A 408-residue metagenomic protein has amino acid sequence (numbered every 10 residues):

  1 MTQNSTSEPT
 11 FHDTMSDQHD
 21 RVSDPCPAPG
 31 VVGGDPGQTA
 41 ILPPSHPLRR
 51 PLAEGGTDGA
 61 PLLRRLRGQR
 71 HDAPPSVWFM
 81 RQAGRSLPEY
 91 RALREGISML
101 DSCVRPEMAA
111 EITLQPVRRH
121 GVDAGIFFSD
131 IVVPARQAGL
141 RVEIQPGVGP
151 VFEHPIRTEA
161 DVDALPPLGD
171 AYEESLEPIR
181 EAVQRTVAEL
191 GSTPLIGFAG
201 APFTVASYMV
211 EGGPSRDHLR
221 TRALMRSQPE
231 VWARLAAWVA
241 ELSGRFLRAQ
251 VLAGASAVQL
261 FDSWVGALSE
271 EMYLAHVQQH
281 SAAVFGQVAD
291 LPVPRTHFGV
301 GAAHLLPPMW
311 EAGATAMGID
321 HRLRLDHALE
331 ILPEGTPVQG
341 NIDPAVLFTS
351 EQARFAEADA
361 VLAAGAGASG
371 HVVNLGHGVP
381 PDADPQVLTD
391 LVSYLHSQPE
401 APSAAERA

Functional and structural regions predicted by a protein language model:
T2-N4, E8-F11, D17, R21 (+2 more regions): N-terminal basic, low-complexity leaders that serve as flexible interaction/assembly modules and, when applicable, as
P44-R49, R91-C103, E159-Y172, D290 (+1 more regions): Short, basic, glycine/proline-bearing loop/turn elements
Q69-D101, I131, R136-V148, H154-E159 (+3 more regions): N-terminal small/glycine-rich loop or linker at the start of catalytic domains across soluble metabolic enzymes
F128-P146, E153, D163-Y172, A199 (+2 more regions): Glycine-rich, proline-tolerant flexible connector loops at the mouths of alpha/beta enzymes
G147-A188, T193: A gly/proline- and charged-residue-enriched helix-loop-helix capping module
S175-A408: Active-site loop segments of alpha/beta catalytic cores
